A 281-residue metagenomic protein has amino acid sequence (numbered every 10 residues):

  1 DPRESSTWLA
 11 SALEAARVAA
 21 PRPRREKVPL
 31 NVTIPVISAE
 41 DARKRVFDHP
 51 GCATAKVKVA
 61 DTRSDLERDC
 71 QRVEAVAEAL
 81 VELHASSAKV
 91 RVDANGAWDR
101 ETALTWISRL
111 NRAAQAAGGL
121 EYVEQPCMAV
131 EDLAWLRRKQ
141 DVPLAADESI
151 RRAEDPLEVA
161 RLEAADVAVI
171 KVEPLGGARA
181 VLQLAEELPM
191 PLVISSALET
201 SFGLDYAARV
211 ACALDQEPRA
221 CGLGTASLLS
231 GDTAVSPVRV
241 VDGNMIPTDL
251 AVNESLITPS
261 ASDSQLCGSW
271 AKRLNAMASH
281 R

Functional and structural regions predicted by a protein language model:
D1-R91, N95-L104, S108-A114, P237-R281: N-terminal capping/lid subdomain adjacent to the active-site entrance of alpha/beta enzymes
P35, S149, A226: Residues that form or immediately flank small-molecule/cofactor binding pockets and catalytic motifs
V57-Y206, G231-V238: Catalytic core of soluble alpha/beta enzymes
V193-S195, A220-L223, I246-T248: Conserved active-site loop/cleft motifs that coordinate metal ions or position small ligands
A208-Q216: Oxidoreductase and adenylate-handling cofactor-binding alpha/beta cores
D215-S227: Short helix/strand-capping turn motifs
